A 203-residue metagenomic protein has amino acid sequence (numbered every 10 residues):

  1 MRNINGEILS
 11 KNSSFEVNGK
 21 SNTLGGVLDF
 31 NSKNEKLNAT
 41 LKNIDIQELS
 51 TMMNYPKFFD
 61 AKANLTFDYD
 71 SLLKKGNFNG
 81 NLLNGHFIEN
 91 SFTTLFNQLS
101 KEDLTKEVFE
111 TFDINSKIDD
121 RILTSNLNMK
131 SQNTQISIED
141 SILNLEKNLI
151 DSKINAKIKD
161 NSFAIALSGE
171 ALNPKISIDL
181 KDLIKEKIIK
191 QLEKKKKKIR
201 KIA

Functional and structural regions predicted by a protein language model:
M1-R2: Exposed regions on extracellular, virion, or secretory-pathway luminal proteins
N5-I189: Small-residue helix/turn framework positions
L192-A203: Short, low-complexity, Pro/Ser/Thr/Gly-rich segments in the mature regions of secreted, periplasmic
